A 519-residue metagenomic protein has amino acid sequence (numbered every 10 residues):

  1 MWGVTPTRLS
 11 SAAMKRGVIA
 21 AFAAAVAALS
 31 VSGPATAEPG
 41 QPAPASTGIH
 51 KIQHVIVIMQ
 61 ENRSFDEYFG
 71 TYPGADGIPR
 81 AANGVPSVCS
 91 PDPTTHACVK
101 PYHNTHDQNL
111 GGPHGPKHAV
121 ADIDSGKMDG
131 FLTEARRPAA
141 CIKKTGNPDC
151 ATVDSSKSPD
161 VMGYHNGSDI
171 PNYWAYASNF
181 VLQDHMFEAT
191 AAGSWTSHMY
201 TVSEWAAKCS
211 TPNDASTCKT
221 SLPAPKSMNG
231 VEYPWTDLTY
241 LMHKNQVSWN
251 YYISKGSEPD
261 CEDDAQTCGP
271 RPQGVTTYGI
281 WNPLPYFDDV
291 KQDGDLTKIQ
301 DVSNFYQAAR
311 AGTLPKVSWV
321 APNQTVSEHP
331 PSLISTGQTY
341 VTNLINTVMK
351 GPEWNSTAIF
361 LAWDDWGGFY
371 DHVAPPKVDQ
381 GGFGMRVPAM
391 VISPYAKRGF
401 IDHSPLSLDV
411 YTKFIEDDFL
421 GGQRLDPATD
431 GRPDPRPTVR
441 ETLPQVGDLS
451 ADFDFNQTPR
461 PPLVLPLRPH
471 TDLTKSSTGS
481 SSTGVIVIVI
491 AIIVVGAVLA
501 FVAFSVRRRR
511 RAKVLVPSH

Functional and structural regions predicted by a protein language model:
W2-A21: Bacterial N-terminal signal peptides that target proteins for export
P6-T7, V26, T94: Compositionally biased, low-complexity segments
A13, G17, T478-T483, R508-R510: Short, Lys/Arg-rich cytosolic juxtamembrane segment immediately N-terminal
A20-S30: Bacterial N-terminal signal peptides
A24, V489-F501: Core hydrophobic alpha-helical transmembrane segments of single-pass membrane proteins
A37-S480, I486, I490-V494, V516-H519: N-terminal pro-sequences and low-complexity stem/linker regions of secreted or lumenal proteins
G496-H519: C-terminal membrane-anchoring or membrane-association module
